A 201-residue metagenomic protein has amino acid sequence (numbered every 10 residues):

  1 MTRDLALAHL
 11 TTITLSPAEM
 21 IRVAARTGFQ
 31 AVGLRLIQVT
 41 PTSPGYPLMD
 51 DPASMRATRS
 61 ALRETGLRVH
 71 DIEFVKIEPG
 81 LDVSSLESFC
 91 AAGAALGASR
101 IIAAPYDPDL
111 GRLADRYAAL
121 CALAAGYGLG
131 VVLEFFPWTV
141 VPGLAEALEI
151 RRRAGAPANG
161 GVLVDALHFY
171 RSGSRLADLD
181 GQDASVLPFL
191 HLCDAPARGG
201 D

Functional and structural regions predicted by a protein language model:
M1-R100, A118, A125, G161 (+1 more regions): N-terminal pre-domain/capping segments
R3-L7, A119-D201: Acidic/histidine-rich catalytic cores of soluble enzymes
T11, L36-Q38, K76-E78, Y106-D109 (+3 more regions): Active-site-proximal loop/turn and secondary-structure-junction residues that shape catalytic pockets, frequently
P17-A18, V83-L86, A114, L144-A145 (+1 more regions): Conserved strand-to-helix beginnings and helix N-cap segments that scaffold or border functional pockets
S43-P44, L81-D82, R112-L113, G143-L144 (+1 more regions): Short Asp/Glu-rich motifs
D51, D82, D109, G143-E146 (+1 more regions): Intrinsic-disorder/low-complexity, polar/charged segments
G93-L110, Y127, V132-F135: Active-site groove signature of glycoside hydrolases
